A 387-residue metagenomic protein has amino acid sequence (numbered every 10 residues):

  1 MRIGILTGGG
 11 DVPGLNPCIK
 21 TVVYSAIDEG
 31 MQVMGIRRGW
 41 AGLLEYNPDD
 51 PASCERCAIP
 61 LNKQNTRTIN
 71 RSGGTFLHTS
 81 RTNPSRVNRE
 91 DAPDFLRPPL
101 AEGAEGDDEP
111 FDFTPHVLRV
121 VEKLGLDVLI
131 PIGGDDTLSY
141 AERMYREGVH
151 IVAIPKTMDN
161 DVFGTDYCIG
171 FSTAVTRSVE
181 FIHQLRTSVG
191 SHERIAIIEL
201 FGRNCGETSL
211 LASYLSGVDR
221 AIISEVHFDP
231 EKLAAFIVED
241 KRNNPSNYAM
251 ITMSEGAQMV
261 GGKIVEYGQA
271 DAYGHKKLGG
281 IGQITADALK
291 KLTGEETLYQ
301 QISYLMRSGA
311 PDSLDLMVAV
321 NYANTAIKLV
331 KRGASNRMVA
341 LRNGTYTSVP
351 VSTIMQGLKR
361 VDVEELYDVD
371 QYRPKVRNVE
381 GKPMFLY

Functional and structural regions predicted by a protein language model:
L6-N16, F201, D315: Short, glycine-rich nucleotide/cofactor-binding loops
K20-E29, D50-I59, R143-A153, I169-T173 (+1 more regions): A glycine- and small-aliphatic-rich helix-loop capping segment at beta-alpha/alpha-beta transitions that lines
A26, M31-K123: Glycine-rich nucleotide/cofactor/substrate-binding loop typically near the N-terminus or early in the first domain
G30, M34-R37, Y145-C168, I222-D229: Short, acidic/small-residue loops that bind anionic groups at enzyme active sites
D108-F111, P115, R119-L124, V128-G133 (+3 more regions): Accessory alpha-helical/coil subdomains and C-terminal extensions that flank or cap enzyme catalytic cores
G164-V175, A310-L316: Short beta-strand elements at the ligand-binding edges of bilobed clamshell
Y273-Y387: C-terminal non-catalytic interaction/assembly regions of soluble proteins
